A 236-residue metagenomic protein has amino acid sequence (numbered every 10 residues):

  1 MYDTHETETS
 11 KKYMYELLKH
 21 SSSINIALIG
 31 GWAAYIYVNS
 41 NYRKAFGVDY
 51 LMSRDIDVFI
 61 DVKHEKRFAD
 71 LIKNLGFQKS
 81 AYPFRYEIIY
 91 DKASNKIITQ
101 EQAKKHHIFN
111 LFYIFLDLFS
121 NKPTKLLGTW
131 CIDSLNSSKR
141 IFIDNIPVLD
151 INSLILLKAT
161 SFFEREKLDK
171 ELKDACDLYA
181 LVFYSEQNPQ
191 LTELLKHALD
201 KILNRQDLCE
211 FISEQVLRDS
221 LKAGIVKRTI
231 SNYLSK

Functional and structural regions predicted by a protein language model:
M1-K236: Compositionally biased terminal segments of proteins
